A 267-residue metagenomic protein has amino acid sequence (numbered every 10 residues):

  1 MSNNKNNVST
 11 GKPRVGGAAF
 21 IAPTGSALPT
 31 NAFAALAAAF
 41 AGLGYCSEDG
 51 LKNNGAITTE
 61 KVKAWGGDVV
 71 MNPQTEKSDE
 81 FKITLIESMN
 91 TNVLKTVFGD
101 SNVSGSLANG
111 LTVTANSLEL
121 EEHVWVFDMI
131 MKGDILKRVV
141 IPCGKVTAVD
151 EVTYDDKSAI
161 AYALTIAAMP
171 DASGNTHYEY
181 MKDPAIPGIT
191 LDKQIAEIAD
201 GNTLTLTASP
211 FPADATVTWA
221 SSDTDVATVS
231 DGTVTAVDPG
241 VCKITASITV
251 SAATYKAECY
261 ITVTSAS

Functional and structural regions predicted by a protein language model:
M1-L43: Polar/acidic, low-complexity leader/linker segments enriched in S/T/G and N/D
F33-F40, M71, G105-A115: Surface-exposed ligand/attachment interfaces on beta-rich extracellular proteins
A38-T84, S88: A glycine-rich, hydrophobic loop/mini-helix early in the fold
V70-N92, K157-A172: Oligomerization/assembly interface segments of phage tail-like spikes and tubes
T84-S88, I130, A167-M169, F211 (+2 more regions): Solvent-exposed residues in well-ordered beta-strands and their adjoining turns, especially edge/terminal strands
T91-I141: Short helix-loop boundary/capping segments
K137-A185: Mixed-charge, glycine-accented linear interaction segment located at domain edges/termini
A185-S267: Extracytoplasmic soluble-region selector
